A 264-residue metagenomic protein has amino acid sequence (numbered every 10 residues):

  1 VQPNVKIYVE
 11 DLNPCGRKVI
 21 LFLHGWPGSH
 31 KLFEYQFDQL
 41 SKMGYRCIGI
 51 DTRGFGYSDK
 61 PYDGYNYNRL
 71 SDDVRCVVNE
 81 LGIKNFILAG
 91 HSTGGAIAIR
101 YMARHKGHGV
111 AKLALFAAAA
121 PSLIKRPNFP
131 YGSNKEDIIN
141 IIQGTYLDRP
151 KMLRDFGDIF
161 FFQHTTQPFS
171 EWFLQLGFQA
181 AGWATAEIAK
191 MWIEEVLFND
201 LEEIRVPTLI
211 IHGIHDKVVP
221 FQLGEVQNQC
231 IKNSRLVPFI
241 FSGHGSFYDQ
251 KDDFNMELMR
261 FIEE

Functional and structural regions predicted by a protein language model:
Y8-D63: Conserved HGGG/HGGXW glycine-rich cap/lid loop of the alpha/beta-hydrolase fold
R69-F86: Conserved acidic catalytic loop of the alpha/beta-hydrolase fold
G90, G94, A98: Gly/Ala-rich beta-loop-alpha elbow adjacent to hydrolase catalytic centers
I99-R104, H108-L147: Flexible "cap/lid" loop of the alpha/beta hydrolase fold
I124, N128-S133, Q143-E203: Conserved alpha/beta-hydrolase catalytic His-Asp/Glu region
I204, I210-H212, D216: Short beta-strand/loop motif that positions the catalytic acidic residue of the alpha/beta-hydrolase fold
K217-L223: Conserved alpha/beta-hydrolase "acid-adjacent" motif
S234-E264: Catalytic active-site module of serine/aspartate enzymes centered on a nucleophile-bearing elbow/loop
